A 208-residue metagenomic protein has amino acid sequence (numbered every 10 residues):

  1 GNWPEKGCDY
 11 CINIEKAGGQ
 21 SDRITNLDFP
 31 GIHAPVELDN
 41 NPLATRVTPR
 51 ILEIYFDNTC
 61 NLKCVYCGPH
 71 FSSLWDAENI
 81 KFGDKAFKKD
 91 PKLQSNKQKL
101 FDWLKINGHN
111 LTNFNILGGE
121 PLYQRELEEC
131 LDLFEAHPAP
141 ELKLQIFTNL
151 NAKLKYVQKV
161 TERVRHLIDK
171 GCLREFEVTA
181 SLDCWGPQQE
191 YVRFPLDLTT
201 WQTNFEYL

Functional and structural regions predicted by a protein language model:
G1-G7, L100-W103, C130, W201-N204: Alpha-helical packing segments of well-folded alpha/beta enzyme cores
G1-P91, N107-G108: N-terminal pre-core extensions flanking Radical SAM catalytic domains
D39-P42, D102, F176, A180-D183: Amphipathic, alpha-helical segments enriched in basic
V47-T59, H70-N96, H109-R125, H137-Q202: Core AdoMet radical
K97-D102, E128-D132, K159-V160: Leucine-rich repeat
